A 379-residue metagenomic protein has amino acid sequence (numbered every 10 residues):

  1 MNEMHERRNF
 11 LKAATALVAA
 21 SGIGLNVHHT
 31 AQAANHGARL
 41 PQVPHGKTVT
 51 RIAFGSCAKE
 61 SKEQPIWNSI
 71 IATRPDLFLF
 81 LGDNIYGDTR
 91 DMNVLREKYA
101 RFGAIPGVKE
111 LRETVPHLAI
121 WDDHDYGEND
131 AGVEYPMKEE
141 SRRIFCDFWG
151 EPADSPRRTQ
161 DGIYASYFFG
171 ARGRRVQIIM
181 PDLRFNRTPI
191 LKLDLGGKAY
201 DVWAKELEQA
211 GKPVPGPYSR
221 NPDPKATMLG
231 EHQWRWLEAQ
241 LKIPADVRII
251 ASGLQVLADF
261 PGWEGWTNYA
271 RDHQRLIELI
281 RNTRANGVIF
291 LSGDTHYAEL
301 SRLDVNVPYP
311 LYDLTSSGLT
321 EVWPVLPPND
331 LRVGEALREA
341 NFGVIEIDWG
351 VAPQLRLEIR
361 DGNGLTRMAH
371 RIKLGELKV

Functional and structural regions predicted by a protein language model:
R7, A13-A14, A34-V379: Metal-dependent phosphoester/phosphodiester hydrolase catalytic core
N9-H29: N-terminal export signals
